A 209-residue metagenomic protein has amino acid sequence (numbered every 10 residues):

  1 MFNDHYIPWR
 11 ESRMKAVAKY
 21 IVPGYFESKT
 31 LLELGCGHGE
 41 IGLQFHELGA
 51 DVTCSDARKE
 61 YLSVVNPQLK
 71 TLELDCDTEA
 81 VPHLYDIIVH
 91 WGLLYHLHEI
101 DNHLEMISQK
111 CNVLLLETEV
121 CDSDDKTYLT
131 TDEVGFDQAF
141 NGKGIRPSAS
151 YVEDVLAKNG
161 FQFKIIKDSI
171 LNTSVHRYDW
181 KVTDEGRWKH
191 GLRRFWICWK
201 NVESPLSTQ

Functional and structural regions predicted by a protein language model:
M1-H83, W91, H190-Q209: Conserved N-terminal segment of class I S-adenosyl-L-methionine
K29, D86, N112: Conserved acidic residues
I87-E99: A short SAM/SAH-binding and catalytic strip from SAM-dependent methyltransferases
H96-K110: A short, conserved alpha-helix within the catalytic core of class I
C111-S123: Conserved beta-strand signature within the Rossmann-like core of class I S-adenosyl-L-methionine
V120-G142: Short, glycine-/aromatic-enriched active-site segment of Class I SAM-dependent methyltransferases
G142-I166: Short alpha-helix
K164-Q209: A C-terminal cap/extension of S-adenosyl-L-methionine-dependent methyltransferases that defines the acceptor-substrate
